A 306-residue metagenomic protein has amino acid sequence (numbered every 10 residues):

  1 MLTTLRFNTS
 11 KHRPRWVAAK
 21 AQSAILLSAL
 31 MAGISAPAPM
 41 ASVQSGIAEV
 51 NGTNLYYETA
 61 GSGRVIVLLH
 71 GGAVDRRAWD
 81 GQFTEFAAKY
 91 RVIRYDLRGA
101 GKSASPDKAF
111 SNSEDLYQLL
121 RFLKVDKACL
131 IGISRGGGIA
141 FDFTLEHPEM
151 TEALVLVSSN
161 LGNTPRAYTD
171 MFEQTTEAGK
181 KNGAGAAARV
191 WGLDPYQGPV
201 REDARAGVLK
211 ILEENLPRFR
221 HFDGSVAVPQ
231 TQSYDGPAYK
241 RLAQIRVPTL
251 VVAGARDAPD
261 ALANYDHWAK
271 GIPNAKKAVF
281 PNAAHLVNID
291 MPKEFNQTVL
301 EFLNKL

Functional and structural regions predicted by a protein language model:
M1-I66, K89-Y90, N304-L306: Alpha/beta-hydrolase fold catalytic core
T53-K102: Conserved HGGG/HGGXW glycine-rich cap/lid loop of the alpha/beta-hydrolase fold
T84, R94-I131, R135, Q297: Active-site loop/oxyanion-hole signature of alpha/beta-hydrolase fold enzymes
I139-F143: Hydrolases whose catalytic domains are alpha/beta-hydrolase-1, hotdog thioesterase, or metallo-beta-lactamase-like
L145-E146, A153-N182: Flexible "cap/lid" loop of the alpha/beta hydrolase fold
T164-D170, N182-A243: Conserved alpha/beta-hydrolase catalytic His-Asp/Glu region
Q244, T249-A283: Conserved loop-alpha-helix segment in the C-terminal half of the alpha/beta-hydrolase fold that carries the catalytic
A275-L306: Catalytic active-site module of serine/aspartate enzymes centered on a nucleophile-bearing elbow/loop
